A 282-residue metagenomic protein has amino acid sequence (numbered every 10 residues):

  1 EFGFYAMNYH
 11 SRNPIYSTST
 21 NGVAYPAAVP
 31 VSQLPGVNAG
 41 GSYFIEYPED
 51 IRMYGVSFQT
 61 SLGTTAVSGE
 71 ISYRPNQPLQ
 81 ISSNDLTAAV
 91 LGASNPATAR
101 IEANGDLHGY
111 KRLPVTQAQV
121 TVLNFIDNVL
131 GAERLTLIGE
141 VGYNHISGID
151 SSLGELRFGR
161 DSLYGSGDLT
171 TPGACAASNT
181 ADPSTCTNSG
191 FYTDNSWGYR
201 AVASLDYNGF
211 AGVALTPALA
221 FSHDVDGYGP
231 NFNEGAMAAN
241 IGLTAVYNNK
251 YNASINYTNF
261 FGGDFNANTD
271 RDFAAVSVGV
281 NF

Functional and structural regions predicted by a protein language model:
E1, F44, G55, Q119-T121 (+3 more regions): Membrane-embedded beta-strand positions in outer-membrane beta-barrel channels/transporters
E1-F2, D127-L137, N208-T216, K250: Short loop/turn motifs that connect adjacent beta-strands in outer-membrane beta-barrel proteins
F2-A6, F58, G69-I71, L137-V141 (+4 more regions): Membrane-embedded beta-strand positions of outer-membrane beta-barrel proteins
A6-R12, L62-T64, Y73-Q77, N124-I126 (+5 more regions): Transmembrane beta-strands of outer-membrane beta-barrel pores
P14-F44, I81-H108, D150-S189: Solvent-exposed loop segments that connect transmembrane elements
P14-N21, G190-R200, S204, F210-T216 (+1 more regions): Outer-membrane beta-barrel transmembrane domain signature
P48-R52, Q59, Y110-Q117, F191-W197 (+2 more regions): Short sequence motifs at beta-strands and strand-loop junctions characteristic of Gram-negative outer-membrane
D270-F282: Outer-membrane beta-barrel "beta-signal"
